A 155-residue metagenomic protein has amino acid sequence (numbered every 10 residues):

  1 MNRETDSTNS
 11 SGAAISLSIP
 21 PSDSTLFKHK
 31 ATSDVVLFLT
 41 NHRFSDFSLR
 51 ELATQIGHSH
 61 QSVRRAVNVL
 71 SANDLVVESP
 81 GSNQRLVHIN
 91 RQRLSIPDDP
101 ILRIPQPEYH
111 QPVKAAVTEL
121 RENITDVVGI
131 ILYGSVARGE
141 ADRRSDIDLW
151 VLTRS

Functional and structural regions predicted by a protein language model:
S10-A14, S18-I131: Helical scaffold of the NTase/Pol beta-like nucleotidyltransferase catalytic core
G134-S155: Catalytic metal-binding acidic patch
